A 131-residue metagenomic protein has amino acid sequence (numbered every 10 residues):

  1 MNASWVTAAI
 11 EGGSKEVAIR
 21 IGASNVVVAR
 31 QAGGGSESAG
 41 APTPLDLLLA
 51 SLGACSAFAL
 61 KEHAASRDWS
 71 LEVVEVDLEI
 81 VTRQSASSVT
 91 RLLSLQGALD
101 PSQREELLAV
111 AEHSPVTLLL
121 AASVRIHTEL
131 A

Functional and structural regions predicted by a protein language model:
M1-A50, F58-A131: Extended beta-strand/beta-hairpin segments
C55: Alpha-helical metal-binding/catalytic segments enriched in His/Glu/Asp
